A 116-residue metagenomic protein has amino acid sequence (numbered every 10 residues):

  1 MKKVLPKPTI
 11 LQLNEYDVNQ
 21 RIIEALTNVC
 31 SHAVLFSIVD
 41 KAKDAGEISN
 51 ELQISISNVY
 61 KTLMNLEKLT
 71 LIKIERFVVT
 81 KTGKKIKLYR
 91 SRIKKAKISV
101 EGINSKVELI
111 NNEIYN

Functional and structural regions predicted by a protein language model:
L5-H32: Short alpha-helical segments that sit at the start of domains
V29-S31, D40-E47: Short capping segments at the starts of secondary-structure elements
E47-E51, L66: A short acidic, leucine-rich amphipathic alpha-helix
T70: Glycine-centered, phosphate/nucleic-acid-interacting loop/turn motifs that mediate DNA/RNA or nucleotide
I74: Short beta-strand "wing" residues that participate in macromolecule-binding interfaces
T80-N116: Conserved segment of winged-helix/HTH DNA-binding domains
